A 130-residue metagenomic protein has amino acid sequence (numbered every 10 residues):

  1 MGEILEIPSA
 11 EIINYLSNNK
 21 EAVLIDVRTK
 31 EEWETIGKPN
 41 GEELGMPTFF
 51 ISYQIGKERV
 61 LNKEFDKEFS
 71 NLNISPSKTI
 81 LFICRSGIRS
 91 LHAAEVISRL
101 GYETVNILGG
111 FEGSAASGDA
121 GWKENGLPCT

Functional and structural regions predicted by a protein language model:
G2-V23, K30-T79, S90-T130: Rhodanese-like catalytic fold shared by cysteine-dependent sulfurtransferases and DSP/PTP-type phosphatases
F82-I83: Short, surface-exposed ligand- or partner-binding patches at beta-edge/loop junctions that are enriched in aromatics
